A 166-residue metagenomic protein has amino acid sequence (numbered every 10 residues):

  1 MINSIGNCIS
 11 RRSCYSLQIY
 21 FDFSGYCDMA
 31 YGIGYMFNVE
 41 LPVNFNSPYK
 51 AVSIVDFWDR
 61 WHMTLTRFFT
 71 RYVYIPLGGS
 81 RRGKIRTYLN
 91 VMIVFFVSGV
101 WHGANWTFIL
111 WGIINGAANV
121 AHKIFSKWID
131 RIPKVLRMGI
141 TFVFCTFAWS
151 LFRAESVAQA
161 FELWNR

Functional and structural regions predicted by a protein language model:
M1-R166: Membrane-embedded transmembrane alpha-helical bundles that form the catalytic cores of multi-pass lipid-modifying
